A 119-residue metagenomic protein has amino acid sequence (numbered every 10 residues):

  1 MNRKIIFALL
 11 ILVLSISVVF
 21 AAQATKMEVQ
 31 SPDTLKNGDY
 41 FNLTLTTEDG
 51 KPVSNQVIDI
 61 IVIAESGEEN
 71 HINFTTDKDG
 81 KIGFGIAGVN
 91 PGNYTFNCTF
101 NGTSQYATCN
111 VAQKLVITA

Functional and structural regions predicted by a protein language model:
M1-A24: Secretory targeting signatures
F20-Y40, V116-A119: Short S/T/G/P-enriched beta-strand
E28-P32, H71, G102: Surface-exposed, proline-enriched loop/turn segments that connect beta strands in immunoglobulin-like
S31-D49, I60, C98: Beta-strand-rich structural segments
T47-N70: Short flexible loop/turn segments that cap and initiate beta-strands
T76-G85: Glycine-centered loop-to-beta-strand initiation motif
A87-G92: Surface-exposed, short loops/turns at beta-strand junctions within beta-sandwich domains
N93-T108, Q113: Enriched for extracellular/lumenal, surface-exposed ectodomains of secreted and cell-surface proteins
